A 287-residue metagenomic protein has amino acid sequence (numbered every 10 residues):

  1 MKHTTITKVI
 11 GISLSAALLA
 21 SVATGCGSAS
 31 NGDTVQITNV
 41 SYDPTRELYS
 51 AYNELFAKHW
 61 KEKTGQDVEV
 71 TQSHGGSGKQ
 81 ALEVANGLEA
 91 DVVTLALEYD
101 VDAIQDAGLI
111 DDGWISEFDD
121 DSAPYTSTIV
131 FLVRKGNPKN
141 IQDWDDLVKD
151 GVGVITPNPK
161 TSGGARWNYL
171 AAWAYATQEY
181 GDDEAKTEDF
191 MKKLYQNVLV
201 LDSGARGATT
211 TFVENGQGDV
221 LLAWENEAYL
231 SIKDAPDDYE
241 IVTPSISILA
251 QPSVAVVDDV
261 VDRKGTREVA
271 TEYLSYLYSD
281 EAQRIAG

Functional and structural regions predicted by a protein language model:
M1-Q36: Short, low-complexity disordered leader/linker segments with a strong preference for bacterial N-terminal type II
G32-T161: N-terminal segment of the mature folded domain
V40-Y42, F118, V133-K135, G153-Y180 (+2 more regions): Short beta-strand->loop
P44-L48, Y52, Q80, E89 (+9 more regions): Stable alpha-helical elements in mature extracytoplasmic
I129-N137, Q251-E268, I285-G287: A bilobed periplasmic-binding-protein/Venus flytrap-type ligand-binding module shared by bacterial periplasmic
G136-Q142, T161, A174-D182, V260-E268: Short helix-loop capping/hinge motifs at secondary-structure junctions, enriched in acidic/polar residues
P157-G163, L274-G287: Periplasmic-binding protein-like
Y180-S245: Ligand-binding pocket segment of bilobal, Venus flytrap-like solute-binding proteins
